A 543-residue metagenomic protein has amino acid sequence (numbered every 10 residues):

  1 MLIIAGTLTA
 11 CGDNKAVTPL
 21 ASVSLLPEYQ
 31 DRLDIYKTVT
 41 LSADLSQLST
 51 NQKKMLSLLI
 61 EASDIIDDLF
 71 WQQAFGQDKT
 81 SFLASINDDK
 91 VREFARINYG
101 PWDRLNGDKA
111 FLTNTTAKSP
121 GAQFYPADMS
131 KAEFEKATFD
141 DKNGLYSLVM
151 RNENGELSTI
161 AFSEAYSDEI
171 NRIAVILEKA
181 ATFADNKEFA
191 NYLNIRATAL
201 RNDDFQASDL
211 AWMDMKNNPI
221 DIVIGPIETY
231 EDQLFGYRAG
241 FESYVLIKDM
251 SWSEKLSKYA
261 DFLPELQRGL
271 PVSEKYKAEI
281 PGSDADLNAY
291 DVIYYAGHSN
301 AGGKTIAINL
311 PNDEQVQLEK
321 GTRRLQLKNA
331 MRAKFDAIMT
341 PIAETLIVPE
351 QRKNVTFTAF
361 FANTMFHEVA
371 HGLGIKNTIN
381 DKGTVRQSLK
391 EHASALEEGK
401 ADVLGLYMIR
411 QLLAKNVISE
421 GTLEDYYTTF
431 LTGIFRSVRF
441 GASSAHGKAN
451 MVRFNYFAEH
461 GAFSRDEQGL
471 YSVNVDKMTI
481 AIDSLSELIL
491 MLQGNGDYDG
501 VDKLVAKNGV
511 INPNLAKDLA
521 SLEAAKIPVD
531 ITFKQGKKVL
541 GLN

Functional and structural regions predicted by a protein language model:
M1-A5: Sec-dependent N-terminal signal peptides
T7-A10: C-terminal motif of bacterial Sec signal peptides marking the signal peptidase cleavage site
G12-N14: Bacterial signal peptide processing site
P19-Y192: N-terminal helix-rich structural modules
Y29-L41, S46-M55, D140-Q387, E391-A395 (+5 more regions): Fold-level signature of zinc-dependent metallopeptidase catalytic domains
D78, W212, S443-H446: Structured alpha-helical bundle/scaffold domains in large eukaryotic membrane-trafficking regulators
L406-K503, K507: Long, well-structured alpha-helical subdomains associated with metal-dependent extracellular/ecto-lumenal hydrolases
I489-N543: Extended, compositionally biased alpha-helical segments that mediate assembly or anchoring
